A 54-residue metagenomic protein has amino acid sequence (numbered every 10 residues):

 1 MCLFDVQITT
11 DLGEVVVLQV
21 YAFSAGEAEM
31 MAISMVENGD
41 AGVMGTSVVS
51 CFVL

Functional and structural regions predicted by a protein language model:
M1-L3, S24, M35: A generic structural signal for ordered secondary structure
M1-V16: Short aromatic-glycine-(Arg/Gly/Cys) micro-motifs in beta-strand/loop hairpins
T9, Y21-F23, V49-L54: A structural detector for beta-sheet-dominated domains
E14-S24: A short, exposed loop/beta-hairpin motif centered on an aromatic-Gly-Thr core
V15, E27, G42-V43: Short linear/disordered segments characteristic of secreted peptide precursors and small low-complexity proteins
E37-L54: Short, mixed-charge low-complexity intrinsically disordered segments
